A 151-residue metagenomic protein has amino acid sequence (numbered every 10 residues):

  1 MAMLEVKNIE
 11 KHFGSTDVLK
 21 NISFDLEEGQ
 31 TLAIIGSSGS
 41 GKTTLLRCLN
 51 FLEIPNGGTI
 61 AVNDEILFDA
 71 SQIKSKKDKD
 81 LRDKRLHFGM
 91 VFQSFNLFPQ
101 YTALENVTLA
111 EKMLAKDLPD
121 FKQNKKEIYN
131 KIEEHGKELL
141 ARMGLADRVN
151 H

Functional and structural regions predicted by a protein language model:
L4, L19-N21, R85: Conserved structural motif at the start of ABC-family nucleotide-binding domains
T16-D17, R82: Short coil-to-beta microelement around the adenine-binding A-loop and adjacent beta1/P-loop entry of ABC ATPase
I35-S37: The feature captures the beta-strand-to-loop junction immediately N-terminal to the Walker
N50: Helix-to-loop junction immediately C-terminal to a conserved catalytic motif
N56-T59, N63: Conserved coupling/switch loops of ABC nucleotide-binding domains, chiefly the family-specific signature
E65-S71, T108, K112-R148: Conserved ABC ATPase "signature" region
